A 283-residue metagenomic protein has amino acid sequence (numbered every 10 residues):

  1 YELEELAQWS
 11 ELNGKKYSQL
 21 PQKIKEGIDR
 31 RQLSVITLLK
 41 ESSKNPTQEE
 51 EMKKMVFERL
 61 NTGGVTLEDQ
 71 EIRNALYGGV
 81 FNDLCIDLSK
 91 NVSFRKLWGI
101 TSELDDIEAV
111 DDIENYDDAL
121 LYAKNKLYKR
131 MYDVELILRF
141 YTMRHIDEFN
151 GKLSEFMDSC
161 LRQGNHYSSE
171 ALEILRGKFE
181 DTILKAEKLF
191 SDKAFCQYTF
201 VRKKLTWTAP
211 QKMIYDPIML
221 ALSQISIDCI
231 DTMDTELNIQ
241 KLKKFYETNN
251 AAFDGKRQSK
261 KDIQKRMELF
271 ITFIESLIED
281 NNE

Functional and structural regions predicted by a protein language model:
Y1-E148, D254, Q258: Basic- and aromatic-enriched surface patches that contact anionic nucleotides/nucleic acids
R130-E283: C-terminal subdomains that position terminal phosphate/3'-OH groups for nucleotidyl transfer/ligation, primarily on
